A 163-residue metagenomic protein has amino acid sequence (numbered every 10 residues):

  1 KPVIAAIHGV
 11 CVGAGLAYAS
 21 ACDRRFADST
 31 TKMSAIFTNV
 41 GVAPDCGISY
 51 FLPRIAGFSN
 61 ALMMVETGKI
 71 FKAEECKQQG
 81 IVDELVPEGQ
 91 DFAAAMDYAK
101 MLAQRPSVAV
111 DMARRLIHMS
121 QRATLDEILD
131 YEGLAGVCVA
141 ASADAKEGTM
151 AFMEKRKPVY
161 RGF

Functional and structural regions predicted by a protein language model:
K1-V110, L134-S142, K146-M150, R156 (+1 more regions): Crotonase-fold acyl-CoA enzyme core
I117: Active-site-adjacent beta-strand/loop module that shapes the phosphate/pyrophosphate-binding cleft
T124-L129, G162: Short beta-strand->loop
